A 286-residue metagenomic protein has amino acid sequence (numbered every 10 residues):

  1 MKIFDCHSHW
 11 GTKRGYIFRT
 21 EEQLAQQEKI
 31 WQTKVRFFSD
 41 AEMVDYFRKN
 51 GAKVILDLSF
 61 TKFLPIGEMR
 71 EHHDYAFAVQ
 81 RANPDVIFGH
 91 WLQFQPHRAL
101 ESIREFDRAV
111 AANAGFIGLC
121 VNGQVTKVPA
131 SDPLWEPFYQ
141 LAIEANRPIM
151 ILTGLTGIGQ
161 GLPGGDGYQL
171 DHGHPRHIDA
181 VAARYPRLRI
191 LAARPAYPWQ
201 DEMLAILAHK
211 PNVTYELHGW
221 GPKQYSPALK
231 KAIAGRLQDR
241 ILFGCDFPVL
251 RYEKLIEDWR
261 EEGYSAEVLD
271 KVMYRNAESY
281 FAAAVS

Functional and structural regions predicted by a protein language model:
M1-K53, L237-L242, L250-S286: Mid-to-C-terminal alpha-helical segments outside catalytic/metal-binding sites
I3-C6, D57-L58, W91-L92, C120 (+3 more regions): Active-site neighborhood of phospho(di)ester-bond hydrolases with catalytic His/Asp-centered motifs
H7, A76, A109, A142 (+5 more regions): Conserved, mostly hydrophobic/aromatic
G11-R14, K62-P65, P96-A99, L155-G159 (+3 more regions): Active-site environment of divalent metal-dependent phosphoester hydrolases
F38-F47, R98-A109, Q200: Short, acidic/polar
D40-A41, R70-D74, H172-P175, D201 (+1 more regions): Short, surface-exposed alpha-helical segments at coil->helix boundaries
K53-V54, F63-G159: Active-site gating/metal-coordination segments in enzymes
F116-G118, K127-L242: Catalytic pocket-lining loop regions of alpha/beta-barrel enzymes, especially the amidohydrolase/enolase/GH5 lineages
